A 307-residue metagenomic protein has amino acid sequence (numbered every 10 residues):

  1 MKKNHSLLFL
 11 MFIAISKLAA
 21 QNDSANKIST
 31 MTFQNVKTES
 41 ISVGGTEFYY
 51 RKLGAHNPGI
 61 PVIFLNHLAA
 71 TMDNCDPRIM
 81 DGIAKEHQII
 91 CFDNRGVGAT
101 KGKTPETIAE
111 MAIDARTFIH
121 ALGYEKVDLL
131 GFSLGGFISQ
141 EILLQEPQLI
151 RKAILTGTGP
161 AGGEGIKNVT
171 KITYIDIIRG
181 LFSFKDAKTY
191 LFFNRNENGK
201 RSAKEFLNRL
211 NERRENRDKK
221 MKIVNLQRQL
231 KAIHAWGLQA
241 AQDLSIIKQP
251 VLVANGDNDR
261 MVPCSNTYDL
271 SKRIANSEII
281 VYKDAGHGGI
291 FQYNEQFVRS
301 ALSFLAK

Functional and structural regions predicted by a protein language model:
T46-K101: Conserved HGGG/HGGXW glycine-rich cap/lid loop of the alpha/beta-hydrolase fold
N94-L130: Active-site loop/oxyanion-hole signature of alpha/beta-hydrolase fold enzymes
G136-P147, A153: Short glycine-enriched nucleophile-adjacent loop and the immediately C-terminal alpha-helix near the catalytic center
L144, K152-F182: Flexible "cap/lid" loop of the alpha/beta hydrolase fold
D186-L230, H234-L238, D243: Conserved alpha/beta-hydrolase catalytic His-Asp/Glu region
I247, V253-N255, D259: Short beta-strand/loop motif that positions the catalytic acidic residue of the alpha/beta-hydrolase fold
R260-N266: Conserved alpha/beta-hydrolase "acid-adjacent" motif
A285-V298: Catalytic histidine-centered segment of alpha/beta-hydrolase-like enzymes
